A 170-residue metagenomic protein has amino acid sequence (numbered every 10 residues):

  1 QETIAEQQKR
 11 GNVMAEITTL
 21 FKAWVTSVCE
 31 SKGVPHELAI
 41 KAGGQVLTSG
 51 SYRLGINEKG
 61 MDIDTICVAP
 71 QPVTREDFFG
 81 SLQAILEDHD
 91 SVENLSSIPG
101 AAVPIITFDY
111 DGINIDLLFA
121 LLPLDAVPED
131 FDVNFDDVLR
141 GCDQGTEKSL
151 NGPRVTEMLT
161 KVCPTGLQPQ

Functional and structural regions predicted by a protein language model:
Q1-G60, P70-S81, I85-D109, A120-L122 (+1 more regions): N-terminal regions immediately upstream of nucleotidyltransferase
I66-V68: Short hydrophobic/aromatic beta-strand micro-patches that form the beta-sheet surface supporting nucleotide- or nucleic
N114-A120: A short acidic-to-branched-hydrophobic micro-motif
P128: His/Asp/Glu-rich metal-coordinating catalytic cores of metallo-dependent phosphodiesterases/hydrolases acting on
F131: Short, His- and charge-rich active-site/binding loops that engage polyanionic ligands
P169-Q170: Conserved nucleotidyltransferase catalytic core and NTase-mimicking acidic/glycine-rich helix/loop elements in nucleic
